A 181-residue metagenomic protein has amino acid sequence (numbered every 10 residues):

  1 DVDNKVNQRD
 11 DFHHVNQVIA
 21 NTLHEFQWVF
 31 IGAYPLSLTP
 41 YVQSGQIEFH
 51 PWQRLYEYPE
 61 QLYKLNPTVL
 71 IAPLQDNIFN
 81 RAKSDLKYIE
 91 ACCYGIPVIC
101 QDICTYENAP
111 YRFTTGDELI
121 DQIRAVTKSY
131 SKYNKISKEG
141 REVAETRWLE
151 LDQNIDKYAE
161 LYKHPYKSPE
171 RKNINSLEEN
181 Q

Functional and structural regions predicted by a protein language model:
D1-L65: Conserved catalytic-core segment of nucleotide-activated headgroup transferases in glycan assembly
V6-D10, Y56, E60-E90, C100-P110: Nucleotide-sugar-dependent
V15-V18, K87, Y158: Short amphipathic alpha-helix
Q61-K64, Q122-V126, V143, L161: CheY-like receiver
E107-A125: Change "using UDP/GDP/dTDP sugars" to "using nucleotide sugars
K128-K167: A charged, aromatic-enriched C-terminal amphipathic alpha-helix characteristic of glycosyltransferases across folds
S168-Q181: Non-catalytic membrane-proximal stalk/linker segments that position and tether the catalytic domains
